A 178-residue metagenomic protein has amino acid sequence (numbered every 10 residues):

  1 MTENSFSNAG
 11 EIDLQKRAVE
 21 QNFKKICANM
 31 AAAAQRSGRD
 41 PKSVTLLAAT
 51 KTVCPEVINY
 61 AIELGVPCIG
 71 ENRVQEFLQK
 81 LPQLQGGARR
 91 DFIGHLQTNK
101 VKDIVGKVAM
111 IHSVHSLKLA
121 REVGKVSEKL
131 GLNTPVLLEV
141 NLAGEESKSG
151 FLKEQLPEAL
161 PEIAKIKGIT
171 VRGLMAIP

Functional and structural regions predicted by a protein language model:
T2-P178: Conserved alpha/beta-domain cores
